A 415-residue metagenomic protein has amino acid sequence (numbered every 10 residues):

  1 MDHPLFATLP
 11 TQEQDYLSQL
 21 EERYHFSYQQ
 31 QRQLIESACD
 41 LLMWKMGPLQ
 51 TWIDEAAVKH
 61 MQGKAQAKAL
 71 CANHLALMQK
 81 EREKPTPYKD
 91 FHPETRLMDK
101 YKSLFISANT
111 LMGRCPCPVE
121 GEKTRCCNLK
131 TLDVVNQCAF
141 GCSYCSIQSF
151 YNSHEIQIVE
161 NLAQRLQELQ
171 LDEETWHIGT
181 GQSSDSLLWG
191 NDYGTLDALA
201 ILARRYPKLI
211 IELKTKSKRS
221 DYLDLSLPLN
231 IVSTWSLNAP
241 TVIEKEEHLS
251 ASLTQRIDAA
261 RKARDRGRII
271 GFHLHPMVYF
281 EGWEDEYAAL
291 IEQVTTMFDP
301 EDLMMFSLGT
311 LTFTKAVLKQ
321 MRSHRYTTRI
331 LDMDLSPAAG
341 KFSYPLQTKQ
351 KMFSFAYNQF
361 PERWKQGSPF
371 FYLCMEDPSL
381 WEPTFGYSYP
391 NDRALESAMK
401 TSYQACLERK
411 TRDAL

Functional and structural regions predicted by a protein language model:
M1-C127: Flexible, acidic/Gly-rich N-terminal and inter-domain linker regions that tether and position cofactor-handling modules
K102-T124, K130, S143-S236, K262: Conserved Radical SAM active-site core
L132-C142: Cysteine-centered iron-sulfur cluster-binding motifs in ferredoxin-type domains/subunits of redox enzymes
S184-L187, K218-D221, I231-S250, P276-E281 (+2 more regions): Conserved radical SAM core fold
W235-S236, W283-D299, T327-D332, E382-A394: Short, electropositive alpha-helical surface patch
E247, V278-W283, L303-G340, D377-G386: Flexible glycine/acidic-rich beta-alpha junction loops that bind and position SAM and/or redox cofactors in anaerobic
R256-V317, E362-L373: Conserved C-terminal portion of the radical SAM core fold that forms the substrate/S-adenosylmethionine-binding
I330-Y403: C-terminal accessory regions of radical SAM enzymes
